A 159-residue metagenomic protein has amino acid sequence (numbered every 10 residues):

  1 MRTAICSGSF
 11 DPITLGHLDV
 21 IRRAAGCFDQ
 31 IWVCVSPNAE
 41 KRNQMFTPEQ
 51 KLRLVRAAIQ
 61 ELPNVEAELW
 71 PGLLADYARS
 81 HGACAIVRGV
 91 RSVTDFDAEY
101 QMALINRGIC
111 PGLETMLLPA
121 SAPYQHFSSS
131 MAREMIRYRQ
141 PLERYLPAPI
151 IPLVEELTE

Functional and structural regions predicted by a protein language model:
M1-E159: Nucleotidyltransferase catalytic core that binds NTPs
